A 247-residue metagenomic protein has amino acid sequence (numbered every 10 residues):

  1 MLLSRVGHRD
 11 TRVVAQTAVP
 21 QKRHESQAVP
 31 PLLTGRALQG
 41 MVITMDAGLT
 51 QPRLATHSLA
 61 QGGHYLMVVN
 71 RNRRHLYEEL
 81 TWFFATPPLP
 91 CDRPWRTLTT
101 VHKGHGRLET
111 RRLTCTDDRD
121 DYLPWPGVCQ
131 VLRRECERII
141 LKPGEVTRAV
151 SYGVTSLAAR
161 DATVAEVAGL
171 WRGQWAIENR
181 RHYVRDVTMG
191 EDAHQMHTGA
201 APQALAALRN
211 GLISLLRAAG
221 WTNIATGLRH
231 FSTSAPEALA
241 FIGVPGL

Functional and structural regions predicted by a protein language model:
M1, P52-N70: A short alpha/beta connector and helix-capping loop motif
M1-R53: Conserved, well-structured functional cores that handle cations and Mg-NTP chemistry
T11, V29, V42-T50, Y65 (+3 more regions): Short, conserved catalytic/metal-binding motifs centered on acidic residues
T34, A85, L89, A176 (+1 more regions): Generic secondary-structure signature for well-ordered alpha-helical cores
G35-L38, A55-Q61, F83: Conserved PLP-enzyme active-site core in the AAT-like
H64, N70-R172: An anionic, glycine-rich sequence signature occurring as long contiguous blocks
R93, T99, V184-L247: A short, flexible helix-boundary coil/loop motif
D161-Q195: Short amphipathic alpha-helical "interface-anchor" segments enriched in bulky aromatics
